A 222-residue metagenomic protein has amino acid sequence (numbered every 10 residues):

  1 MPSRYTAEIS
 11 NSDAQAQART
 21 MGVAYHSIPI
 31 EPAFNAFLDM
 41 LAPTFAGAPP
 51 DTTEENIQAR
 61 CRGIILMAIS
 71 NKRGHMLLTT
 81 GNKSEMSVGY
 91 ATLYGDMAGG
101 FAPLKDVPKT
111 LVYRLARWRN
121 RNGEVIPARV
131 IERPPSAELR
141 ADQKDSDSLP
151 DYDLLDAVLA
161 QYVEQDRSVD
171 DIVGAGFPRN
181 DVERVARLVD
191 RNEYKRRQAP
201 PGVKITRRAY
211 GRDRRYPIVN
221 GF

Functional and structural regions predicted by a protein language model:
M1-F222: ATP/NTP-dependent adenylation/nucleotidyl-transfer catalytic domains that generate, transfer, or process NMP-activated
